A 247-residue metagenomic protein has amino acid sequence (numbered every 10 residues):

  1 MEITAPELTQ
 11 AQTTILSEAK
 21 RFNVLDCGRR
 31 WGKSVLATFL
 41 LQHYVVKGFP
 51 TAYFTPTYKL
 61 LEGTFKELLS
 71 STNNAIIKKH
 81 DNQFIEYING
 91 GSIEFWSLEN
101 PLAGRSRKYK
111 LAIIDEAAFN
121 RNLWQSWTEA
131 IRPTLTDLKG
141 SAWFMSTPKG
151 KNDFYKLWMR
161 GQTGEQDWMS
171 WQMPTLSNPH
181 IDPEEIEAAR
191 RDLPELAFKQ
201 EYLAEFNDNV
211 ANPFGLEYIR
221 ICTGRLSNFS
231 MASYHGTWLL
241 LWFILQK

Functional and structural regions predicted by a protein language model:
M1-R21: Pre-P-loop entry segment of helicase/translocase ATPase cores
K20-F84, Y155: Conserved P-loop
K59-K110, F206: Inter-Walker segment of RecA-like/P-loop motor cores
S92, Y109-L111, L138-F144: Loop/turn-to-beta-strand initiation segments
A112-I113, W242: Walker B beta-strand of ABC/ABC-like P-loop ATPase nucleotide-binding domains, specifically the conserved hydrophobic
D115-A117: Walker B catalytic acidic pair
F119-L193: ASCE P-loop NTPase helicase motor core
N178-L241: ATPase catalytic-site recognition across NTP-hydrolyzing enzymes
